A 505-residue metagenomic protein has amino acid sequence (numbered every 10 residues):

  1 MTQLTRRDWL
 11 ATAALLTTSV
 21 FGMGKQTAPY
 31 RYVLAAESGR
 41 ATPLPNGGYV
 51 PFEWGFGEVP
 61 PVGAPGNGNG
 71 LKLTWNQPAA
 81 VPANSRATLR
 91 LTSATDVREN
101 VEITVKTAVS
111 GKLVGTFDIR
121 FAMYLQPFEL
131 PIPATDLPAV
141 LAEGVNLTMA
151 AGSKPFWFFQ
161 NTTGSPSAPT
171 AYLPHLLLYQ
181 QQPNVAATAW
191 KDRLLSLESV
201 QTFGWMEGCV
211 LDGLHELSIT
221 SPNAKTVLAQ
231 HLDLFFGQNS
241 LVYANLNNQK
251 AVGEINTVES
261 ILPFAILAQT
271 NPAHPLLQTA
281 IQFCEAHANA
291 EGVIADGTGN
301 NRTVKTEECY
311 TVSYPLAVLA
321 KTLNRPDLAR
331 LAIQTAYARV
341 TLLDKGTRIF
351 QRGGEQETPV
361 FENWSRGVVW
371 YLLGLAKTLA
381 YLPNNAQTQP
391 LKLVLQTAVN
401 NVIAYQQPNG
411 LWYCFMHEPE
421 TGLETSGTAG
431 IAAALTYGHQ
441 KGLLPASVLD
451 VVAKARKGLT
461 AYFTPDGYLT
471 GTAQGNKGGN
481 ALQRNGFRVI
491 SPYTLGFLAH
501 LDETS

Functional and structural regions predicted by a protein language model:
M1-L4, T17: Secretory targeting signals
D8-T27: N-terminal export signals
P29-Y124, A134-A244, A273-A290, T504: Low-complexity, Ser/Thr/Pro/Gly-enriched N-terminal "stalk/linker" regions
R86-L91, V140-T148, T202-S218, V252-Q269 (+4 more regions): Well-ordered alpha-helical segments within folded domains of soluble proteins
L178-K191, S199-F203, T226-H287, E418-S505: CBM-like carbohydrate-recognition segments
A189-L195, D296, R352-Q356, C414-F415 (+1 more regions): Short glycine/proline-rich turn/loop motifs
Q238-E362: Extended ligand-binding groove/face enriched in aromatic
T306-Y310, A317-M416, T421-A432, L444-Q474 (+3 more regions): Extended ligand-binding clefts on enzyme/binding-domain cores
